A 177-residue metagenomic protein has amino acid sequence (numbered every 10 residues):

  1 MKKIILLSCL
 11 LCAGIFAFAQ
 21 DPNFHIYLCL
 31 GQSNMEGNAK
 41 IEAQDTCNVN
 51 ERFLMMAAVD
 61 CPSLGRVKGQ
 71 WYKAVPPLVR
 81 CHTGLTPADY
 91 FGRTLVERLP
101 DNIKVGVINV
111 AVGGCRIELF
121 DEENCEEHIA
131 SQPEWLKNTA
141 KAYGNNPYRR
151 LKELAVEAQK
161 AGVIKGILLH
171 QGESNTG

Functional and structural regions predicted by a protein language model:
M1-D21: Bacterial Sec-dependent N-terminal signal peptides
Q20-G177: Cell-envelope and extracellular/periplasmic
